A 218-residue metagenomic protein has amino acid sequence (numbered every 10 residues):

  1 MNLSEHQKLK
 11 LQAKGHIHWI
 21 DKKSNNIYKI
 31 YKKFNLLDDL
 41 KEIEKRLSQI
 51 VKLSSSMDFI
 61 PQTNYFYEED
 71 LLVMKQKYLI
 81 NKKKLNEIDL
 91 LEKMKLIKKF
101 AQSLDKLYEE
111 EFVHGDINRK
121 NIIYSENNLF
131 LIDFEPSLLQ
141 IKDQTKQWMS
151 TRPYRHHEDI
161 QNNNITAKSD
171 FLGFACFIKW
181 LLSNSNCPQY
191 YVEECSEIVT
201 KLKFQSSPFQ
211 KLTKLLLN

Functional and structural regions predicted by a protein language model:
E5-K52: ATP-binding glycine-rich loop module of kinase domains
P61-L72: Short beta-strand micro-motifs within the conserved protein kinase catalytic domain, predominantly in the N-lobe
M74-N81: Short pocket-lining segment of the protein kinase catalytic domain that shapes the ATP-binding cleft
F100-L107: Conserved hydrophobic alpha-helix
Y108-Y124: Catalytic-loop of the protein kinase fold
N121-D133: Conserved protein kinase catalytic/activation segment
P136-K201: C-lobe/activation-segment region of protein kinase-like
